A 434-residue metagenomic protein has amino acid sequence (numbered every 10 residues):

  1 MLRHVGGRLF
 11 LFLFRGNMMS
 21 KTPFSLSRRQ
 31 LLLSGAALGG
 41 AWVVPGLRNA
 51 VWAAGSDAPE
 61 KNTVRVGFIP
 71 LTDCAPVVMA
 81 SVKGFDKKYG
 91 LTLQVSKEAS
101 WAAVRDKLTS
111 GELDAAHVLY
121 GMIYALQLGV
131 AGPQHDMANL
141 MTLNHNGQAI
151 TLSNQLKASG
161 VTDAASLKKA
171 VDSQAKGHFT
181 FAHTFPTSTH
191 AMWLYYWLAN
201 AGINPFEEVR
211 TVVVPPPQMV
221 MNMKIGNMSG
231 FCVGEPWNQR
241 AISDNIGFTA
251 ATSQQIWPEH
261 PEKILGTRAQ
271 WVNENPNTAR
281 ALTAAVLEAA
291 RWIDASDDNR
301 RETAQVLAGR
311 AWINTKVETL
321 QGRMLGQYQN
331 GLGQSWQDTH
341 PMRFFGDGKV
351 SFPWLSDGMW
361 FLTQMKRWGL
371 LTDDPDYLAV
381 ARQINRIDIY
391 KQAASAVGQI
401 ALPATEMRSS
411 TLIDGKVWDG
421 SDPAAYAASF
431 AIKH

Functional and structural regions predicted by a protein language model:
M1-L26, A37: N-terminal secretory signal peptides
T22-F24, Q30-W52: N-terminal export signals
A54-V213, N227-A241, I246-E259, T411-P423: Short, glycine-/small- and polar/acidic-enriched structural segments that line small-molecule recognition paths
D73, V104, M122, H190-W193 (+8 more regions): Stable alpha-helical elements in mature extracytoplasmic
L113-A115, V214-T249, R268, Q305-R323 (+1 more regions): Ligand-binding pocket segment of bilobal, Venus flytrap-like solute-binding proteins
I150-T151, I264-T267, V272: Short glycine- and hydrophobic/aromatic-rich loop-to-beta-strand nucleating segment in the catalytic cores
E274-R386: Secondary-structure end/capping motifs
M359-H434: Conserved C-terminal helix/tail region of periplasmic/extracytoplasmic solute-binding proteins
